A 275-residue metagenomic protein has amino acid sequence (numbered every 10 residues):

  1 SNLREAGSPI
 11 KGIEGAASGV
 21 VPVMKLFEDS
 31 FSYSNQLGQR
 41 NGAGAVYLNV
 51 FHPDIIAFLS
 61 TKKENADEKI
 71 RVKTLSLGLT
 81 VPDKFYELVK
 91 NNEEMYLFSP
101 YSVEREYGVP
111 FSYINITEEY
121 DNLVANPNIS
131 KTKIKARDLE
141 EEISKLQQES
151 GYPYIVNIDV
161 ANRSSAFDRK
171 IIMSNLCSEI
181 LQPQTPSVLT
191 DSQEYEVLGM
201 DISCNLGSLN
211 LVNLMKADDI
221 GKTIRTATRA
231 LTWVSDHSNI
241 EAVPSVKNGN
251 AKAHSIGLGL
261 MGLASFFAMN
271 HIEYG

Functional and structural regions predicted by a protein language model:
S1-G12, A16, V20-M24, Y33-L37 (+2 more regions): Function-dense linear segments that define catalytic or interfacial modules in macromolecule-processing proteins
G12-L26, Q36-G42, Y47-I172, L176 (+2 more regions): Conserved, charged catalytic cores of large soluble enzymes
